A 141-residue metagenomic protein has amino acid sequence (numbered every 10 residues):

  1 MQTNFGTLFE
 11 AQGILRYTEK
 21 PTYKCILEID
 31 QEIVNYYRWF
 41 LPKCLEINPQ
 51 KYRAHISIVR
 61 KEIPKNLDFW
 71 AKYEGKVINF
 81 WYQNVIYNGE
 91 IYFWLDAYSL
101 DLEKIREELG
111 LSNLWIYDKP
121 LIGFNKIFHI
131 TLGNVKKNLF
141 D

Functional and structural regions predicted by a protein language model:
M1-D141: Histidine-dependent nucleotide/RNA phosphoesterase domain, centered on the 2H-phosphoesterase fold with its duplicated
